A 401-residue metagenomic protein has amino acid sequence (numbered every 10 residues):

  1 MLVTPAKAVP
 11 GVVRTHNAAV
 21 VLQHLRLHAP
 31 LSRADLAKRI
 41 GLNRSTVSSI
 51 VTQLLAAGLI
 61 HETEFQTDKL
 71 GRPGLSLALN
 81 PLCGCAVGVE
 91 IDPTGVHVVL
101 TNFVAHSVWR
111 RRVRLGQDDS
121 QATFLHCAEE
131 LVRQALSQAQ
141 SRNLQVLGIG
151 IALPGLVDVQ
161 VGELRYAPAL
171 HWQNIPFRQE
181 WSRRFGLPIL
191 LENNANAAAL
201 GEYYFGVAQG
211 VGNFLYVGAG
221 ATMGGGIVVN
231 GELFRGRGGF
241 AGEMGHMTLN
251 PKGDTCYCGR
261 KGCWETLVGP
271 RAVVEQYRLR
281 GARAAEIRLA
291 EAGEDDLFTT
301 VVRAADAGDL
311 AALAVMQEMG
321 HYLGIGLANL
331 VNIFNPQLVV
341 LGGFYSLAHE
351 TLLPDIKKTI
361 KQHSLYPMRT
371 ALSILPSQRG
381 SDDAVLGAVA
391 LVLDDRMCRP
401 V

Functional and structural regions predicted by a protein language model:
M1-F65, K69-Q145, F185, K252 (+2 more regions): ATP-binding/phosphotransfer module of carbohydrate and carboxylate kinases, centering on a glycine-rich
V89-E90, G148-V274, G387-V401: Phosphate-binding/catalytic loop of phosphoryl-transfer enzymes
